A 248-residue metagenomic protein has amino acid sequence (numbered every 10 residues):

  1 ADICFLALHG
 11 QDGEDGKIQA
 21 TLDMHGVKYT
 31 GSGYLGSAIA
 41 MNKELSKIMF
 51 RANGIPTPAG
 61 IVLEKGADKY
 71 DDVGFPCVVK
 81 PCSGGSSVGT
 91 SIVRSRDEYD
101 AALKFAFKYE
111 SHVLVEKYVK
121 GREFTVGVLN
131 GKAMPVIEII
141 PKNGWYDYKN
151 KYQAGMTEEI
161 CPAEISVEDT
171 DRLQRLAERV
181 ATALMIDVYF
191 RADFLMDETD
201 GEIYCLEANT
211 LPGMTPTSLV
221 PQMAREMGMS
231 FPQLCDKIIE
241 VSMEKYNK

Functional and structural regions predicted by a protein language model:
A1-A59: Conserved N-proximal alpha/beta basic substrate-recognition cap immediately N-terminal to, or forming the N-lobe
A20-Y29, S95-D100, E226-M227: A glycine- and small-aliphatic-rich helix-loop capping segment at beta-alpha/alpha-beta transitions that lines
I39-R122, Q174: Active-site nucleotide/adenylate-binding loops and adjacent lid/helix of ATP-dependent enzymes
L63, T90-S95, V128-N130, D197 (+2 more regions): Short beta-strand-to-turn element immediately C-terminal to the catalytic PLP-Schiff-base lysine in fold type I
R94-R175, I203-Y204: Phosphate-binding site of ATP-dependent enzymes
K117, V128, T182-M214, A224: Conserved metal-phosphate-binding beta-hairpin within the catalytic cores of diverse ATP-dependent phosphoryl-transfer
T199-K248: C-terminal active-site "lid" helix and adjoining low-complexity regulatory extension at the edge of ATP-using catalytic
